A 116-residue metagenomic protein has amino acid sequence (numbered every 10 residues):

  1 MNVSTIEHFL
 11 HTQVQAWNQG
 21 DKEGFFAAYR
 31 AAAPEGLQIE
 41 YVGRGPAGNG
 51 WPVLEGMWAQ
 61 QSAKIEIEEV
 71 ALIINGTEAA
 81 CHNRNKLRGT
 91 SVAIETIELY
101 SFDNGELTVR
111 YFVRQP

Functional and structural regions predicted by a protein language model:
M1-A32: Short, low-complexity N-terminal intrinsically disordered segments enriched in polar/charged residues
N2, P52-P116: A beta-strand edge to alpha-helix "cap/lid" segment located at domain peripheries
I6, L10, K22, A47-L54 (+1 more regions): A structural signal for well-ordered alpha-helical scaffolds and beta->alpha junctions
T12-A16, E40, E68: Alpha-helix C-capping/helix-to-loop hinge sites
F25-A27, Q38-Y41, R110-Y111: Short, hydrophobic secondary-structure boundary micro-motifs
A32, G36, K64-I65: Secondary-structure boundary/capping positions in well-ordered alpha/beta enzyme cores
E35-A47: A short gly/proline-enriched turn/hairpin at secondary-structure junctions
